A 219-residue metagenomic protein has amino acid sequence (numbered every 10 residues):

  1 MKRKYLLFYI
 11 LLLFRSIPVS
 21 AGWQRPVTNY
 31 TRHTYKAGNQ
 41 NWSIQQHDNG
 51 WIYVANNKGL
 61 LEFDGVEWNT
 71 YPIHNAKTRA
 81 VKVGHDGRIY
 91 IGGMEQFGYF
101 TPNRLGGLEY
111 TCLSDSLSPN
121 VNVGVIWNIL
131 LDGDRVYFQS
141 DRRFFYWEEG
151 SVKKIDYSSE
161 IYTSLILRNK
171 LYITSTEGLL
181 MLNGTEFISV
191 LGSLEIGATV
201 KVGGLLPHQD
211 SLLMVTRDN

Functional and structural regions predicted by a protein language model:
M1-N219: Carboxylate-rich, polar loop motifs that coordinate divalent cations or form catalytic acidic clusters
